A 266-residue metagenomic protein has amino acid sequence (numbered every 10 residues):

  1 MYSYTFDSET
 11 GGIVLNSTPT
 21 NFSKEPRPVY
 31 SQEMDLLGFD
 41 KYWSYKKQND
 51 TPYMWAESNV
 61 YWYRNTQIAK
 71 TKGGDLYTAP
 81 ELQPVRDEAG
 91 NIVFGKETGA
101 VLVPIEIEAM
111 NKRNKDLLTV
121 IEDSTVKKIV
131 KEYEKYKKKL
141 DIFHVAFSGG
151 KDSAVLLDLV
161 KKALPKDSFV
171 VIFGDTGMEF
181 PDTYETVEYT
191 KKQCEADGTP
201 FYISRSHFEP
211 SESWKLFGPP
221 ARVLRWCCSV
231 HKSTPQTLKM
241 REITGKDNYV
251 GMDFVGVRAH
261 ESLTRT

Functional and structural regions predicted by a protein language model:
Y2-T266: ATP-dependent adenylation/nucleotidyltransferase module used to activate substrates
